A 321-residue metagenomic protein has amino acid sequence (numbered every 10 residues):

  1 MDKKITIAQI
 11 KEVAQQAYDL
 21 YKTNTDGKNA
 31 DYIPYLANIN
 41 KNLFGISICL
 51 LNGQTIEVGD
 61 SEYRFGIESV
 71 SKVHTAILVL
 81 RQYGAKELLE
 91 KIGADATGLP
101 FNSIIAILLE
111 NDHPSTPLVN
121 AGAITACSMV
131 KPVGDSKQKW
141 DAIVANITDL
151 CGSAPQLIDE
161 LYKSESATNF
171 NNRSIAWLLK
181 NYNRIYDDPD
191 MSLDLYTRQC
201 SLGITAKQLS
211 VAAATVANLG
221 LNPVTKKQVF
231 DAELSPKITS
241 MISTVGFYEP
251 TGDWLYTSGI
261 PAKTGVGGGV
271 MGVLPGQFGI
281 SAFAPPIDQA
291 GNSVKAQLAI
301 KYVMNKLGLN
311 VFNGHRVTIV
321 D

Functional and structural regions predicted by a protein language model:
M1-I10, D19, T23-D26, A30-N40 (+1 more regions): Non-catalytic interaction/Regulatory regions outside core domains
D2-D26, V79-A85, L89-Q199: Active-site-adjacent helix/loop patches that line small-molecule binding or acyl-intermediate pockets
K22-V58, M271-G272: A short, well-structured edge-of-sheet supersecondary motif
L36-I39, S115-T116, A167, G259-K263: Short Gly/Pro-enriched turn/cap motifs at secondary-structure boundaries
G53, G66-L89, A212, I280: Active-site SXXK
E62-R64: A short acidic/small-residue loop/turn micro-motif
S166-N169, W177-K237, D288-S293: Penicillin-binding protein/beta-lactamase superfamily catalytic region
L219-D321: Structured C-terminal helix/loop/strand segments within mature extracytoplasmic catalytic/sensor domains
